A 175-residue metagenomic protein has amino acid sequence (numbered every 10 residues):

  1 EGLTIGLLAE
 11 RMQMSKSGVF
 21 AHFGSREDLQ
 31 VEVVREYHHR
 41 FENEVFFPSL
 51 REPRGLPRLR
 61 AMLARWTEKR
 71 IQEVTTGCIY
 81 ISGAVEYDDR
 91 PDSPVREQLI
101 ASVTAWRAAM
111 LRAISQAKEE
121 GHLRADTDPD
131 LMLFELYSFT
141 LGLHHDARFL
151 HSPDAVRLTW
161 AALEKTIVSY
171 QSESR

Functional and structural regions predicted by a protein language model:
E1-D28, E32: Helix-turn-helix
E32, F46-T76, P129-L136: Hydrophobic alpha-helical connector segments
R35-E42: Short, basic, alpha-helical segments at the C-terminal edge of helix-turn-helix-like DNA-binding modules
R58, Q72-P94: Amphipathic alpha-helical segments used for helix-helix packing
A61-R70, T104-E120, F139, D146-R175: C-terminal peripheral helix-coil segments that are non-catalytic and often amphipathic
S82, A125-D146, A162-T166: Hydrophobic alpha-helical segments that form the core of small-molecule binding pockets and/or dimer interfaces
E97-A101, E119-E135, P153-D154, L158: All-alpha amphipathic helical-bundle segments outside canonical DNA-binding/catalytic cores that form hydrophobic
